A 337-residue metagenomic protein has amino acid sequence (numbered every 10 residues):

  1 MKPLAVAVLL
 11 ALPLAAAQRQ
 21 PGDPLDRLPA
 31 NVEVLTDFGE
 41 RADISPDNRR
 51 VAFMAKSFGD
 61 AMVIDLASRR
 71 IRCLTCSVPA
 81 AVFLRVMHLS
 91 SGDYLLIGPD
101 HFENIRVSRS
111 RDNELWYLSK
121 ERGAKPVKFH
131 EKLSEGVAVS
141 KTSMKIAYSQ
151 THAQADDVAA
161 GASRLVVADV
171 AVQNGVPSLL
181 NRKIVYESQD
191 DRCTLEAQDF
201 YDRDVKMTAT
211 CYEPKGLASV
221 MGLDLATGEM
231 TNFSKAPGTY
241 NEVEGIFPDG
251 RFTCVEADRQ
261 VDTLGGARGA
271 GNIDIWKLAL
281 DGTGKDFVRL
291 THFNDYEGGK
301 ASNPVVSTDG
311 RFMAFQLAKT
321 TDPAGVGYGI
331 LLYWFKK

Functional and structural regions predicted by a protein language model:
M1-A7: Sec-dependent signal peptide recognition, specifically the positively charged N-region followed immediately by
A7-A17: Hydrophobic h-region of N-terminal signal peptides that target proteins for export in Gram-negative bacteria
A17-K337: Sequence signature of WD/YWTD-type beta-propeller architectures
